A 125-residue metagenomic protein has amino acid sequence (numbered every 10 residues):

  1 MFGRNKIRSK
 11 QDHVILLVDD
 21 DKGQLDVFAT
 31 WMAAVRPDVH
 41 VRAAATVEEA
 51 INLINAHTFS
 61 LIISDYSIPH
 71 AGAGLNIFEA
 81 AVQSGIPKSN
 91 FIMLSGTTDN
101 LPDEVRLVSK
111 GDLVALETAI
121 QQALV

Functional and structural regions predicted by a protein language model:
M1-L16, D99-V125: Non-catalytic signal-transmission and effector/linker regions of two-component phosphorelay proteins
V14, H40, T58-S60, N90: Structural signature of beta-strand start/N-cap positions in the alpha/beta core of ABC transporter nucleotide-binding
V18-D20: Conserved acidic carboxylate
K22, A45-E49, V114: Acidic phosphotransfer microenvironment of two-component signaling modules
K22-R42: Two-component/phosphorelay signaling modules centered on CheY-like receiver
A29, A43-L61, P69: Acidic, metal-coordinating helix/loop segments flanking the phosphotransfer/catalytic sites of two-component signaling
I63-V82: Conserved phosphotransfer microenvironments
F78-N100, V108-S109: A short, hydrophobic beta-strand element within the central beta-sheet of small alpha/beta folds
